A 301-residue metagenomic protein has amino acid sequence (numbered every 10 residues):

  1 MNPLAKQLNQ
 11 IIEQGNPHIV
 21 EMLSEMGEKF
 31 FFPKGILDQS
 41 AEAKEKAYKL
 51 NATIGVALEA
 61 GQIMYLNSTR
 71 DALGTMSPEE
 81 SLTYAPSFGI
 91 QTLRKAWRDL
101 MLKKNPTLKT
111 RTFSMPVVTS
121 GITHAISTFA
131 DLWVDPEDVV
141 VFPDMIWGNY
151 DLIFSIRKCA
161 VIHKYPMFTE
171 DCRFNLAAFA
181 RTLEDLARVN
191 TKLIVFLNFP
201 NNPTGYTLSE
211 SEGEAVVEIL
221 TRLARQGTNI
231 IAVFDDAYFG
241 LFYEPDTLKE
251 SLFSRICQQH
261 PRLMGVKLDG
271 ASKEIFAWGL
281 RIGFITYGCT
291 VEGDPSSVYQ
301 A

Functional and structural regions predicted by a protein language model:
N2-Q7, E13, H18, E25-S120: N-terminal small-domain helix-loop-helix segment of the aminotransferase-like
L4-G15, C257-A301: Conserved core segment of the aminotransferase class I/II
L50-A52, V117, V141, H163 (+3 more regions): Hydrophobic/aromatic beta-strand patches that form the interior of the parallel beta-sheet core in alpha/beta enzyme
I54, Y165-T169, G270: Active-site donor-binding loop signature of nucleotide-sugar glycosyltransferases
V56-A60, N201-P203, A237-L241, K273: Short, internal active-site loops enriched in acidic
Q62-N67, Y243-T247, W278-R281: Short aromatic-enriched loop/helix-cap "lid" or pocket-rim segments at secondary-structure transitions that line
T69-D71, R181-T182, S251, F284-I285: Short, hinge-like loop/turn segments at secondary-structure boundaries
S77-A232, F239-H260: Conserved core of the PLP fold type I
